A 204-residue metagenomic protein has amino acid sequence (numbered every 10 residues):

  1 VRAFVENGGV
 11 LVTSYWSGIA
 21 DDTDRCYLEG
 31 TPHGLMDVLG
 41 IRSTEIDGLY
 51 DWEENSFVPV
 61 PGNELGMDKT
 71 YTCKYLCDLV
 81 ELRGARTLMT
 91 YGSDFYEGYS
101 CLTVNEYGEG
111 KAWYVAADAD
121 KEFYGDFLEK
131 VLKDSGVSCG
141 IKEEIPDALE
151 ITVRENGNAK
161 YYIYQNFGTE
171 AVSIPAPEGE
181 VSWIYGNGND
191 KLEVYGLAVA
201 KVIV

Functional and structural regions predicted by a protein language model:
V1-V204: A conserved amphipathic helix/loop scaffold that creates a polar/acidic microenvironment used either to coordinate
